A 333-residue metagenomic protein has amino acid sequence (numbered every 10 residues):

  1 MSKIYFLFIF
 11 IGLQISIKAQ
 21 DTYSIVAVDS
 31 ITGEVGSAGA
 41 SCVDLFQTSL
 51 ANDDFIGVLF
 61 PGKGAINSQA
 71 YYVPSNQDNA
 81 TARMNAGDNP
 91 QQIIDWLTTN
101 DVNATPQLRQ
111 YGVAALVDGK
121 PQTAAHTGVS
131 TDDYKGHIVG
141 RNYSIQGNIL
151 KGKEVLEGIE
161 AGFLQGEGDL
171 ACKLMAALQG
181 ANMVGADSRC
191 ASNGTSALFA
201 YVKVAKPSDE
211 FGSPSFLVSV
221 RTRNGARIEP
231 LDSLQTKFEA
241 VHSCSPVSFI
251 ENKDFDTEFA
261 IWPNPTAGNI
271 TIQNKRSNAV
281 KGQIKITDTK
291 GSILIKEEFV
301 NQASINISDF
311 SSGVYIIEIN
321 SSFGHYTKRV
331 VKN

Functional and structural regions predicted by a protein language model:
M1-D21, F249-I250: Bacterial Sec-dependent N-terminal signal peptides
F6, G12, F216, P230 (+3 more regions): Acidic/proline-rich low-complexity IDRs
I11, I17-A19, V58, T105 (+7 more regions): A generic structural signal for short, solvent-exposed coil/turn residues that cap or connect secondary-structure
Q20-P246: N-terminal nucleophile
H242-D256: Low-complexity, Pro/Thr/Ser/Gly/Ala-rich linker/spacer regions in secreted, extracellular modular proteins
N252-N333: C-terminal outer-membrane/trafficking sorting elements
